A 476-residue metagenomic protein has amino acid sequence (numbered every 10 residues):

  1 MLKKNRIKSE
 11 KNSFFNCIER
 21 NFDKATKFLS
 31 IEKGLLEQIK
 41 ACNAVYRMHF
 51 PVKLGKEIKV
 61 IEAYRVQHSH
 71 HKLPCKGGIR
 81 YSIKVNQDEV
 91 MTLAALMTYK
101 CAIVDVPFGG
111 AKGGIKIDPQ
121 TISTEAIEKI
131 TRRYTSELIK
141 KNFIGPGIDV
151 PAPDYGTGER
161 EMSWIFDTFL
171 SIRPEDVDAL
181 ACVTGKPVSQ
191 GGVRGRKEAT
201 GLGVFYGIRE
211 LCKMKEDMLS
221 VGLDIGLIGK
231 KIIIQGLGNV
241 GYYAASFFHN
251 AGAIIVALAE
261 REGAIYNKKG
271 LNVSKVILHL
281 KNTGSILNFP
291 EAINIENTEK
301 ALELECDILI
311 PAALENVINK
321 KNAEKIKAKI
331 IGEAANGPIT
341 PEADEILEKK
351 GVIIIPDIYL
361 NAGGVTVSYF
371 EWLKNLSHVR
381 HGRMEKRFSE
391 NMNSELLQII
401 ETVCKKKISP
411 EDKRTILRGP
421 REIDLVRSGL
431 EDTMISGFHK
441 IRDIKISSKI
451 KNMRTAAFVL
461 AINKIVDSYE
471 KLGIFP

Functional and structural regions predicted by a protein language model:
L2-S13, L211-C212, K329-P476: Adenosine-phosphate binding glycine-rich loop
N5-R47: Short, Gly/Pro- and small/polar-rich lid/capping loops
S13, C17-R20, N43, V85-D88 (+20 more regions): Conserved active-site and cofactor/substrate-binding residues in soluble primary-metabolism enzymes
R47-S123: Glycine-rich, N-terminal phosphate-binding loop and its surrounding beta-alpha-beta segment
S82, A102-I228: Glycine/serine-rich phosphate-binding loop and adjoining beta1-alpha1 elements at the start of nucleotide-handling
G191-E305: Glycine-rich phosphate/diphosphate-binding loop of Rossmann-like nucleotide-binding domains
G263-I354, Y359: Rossmann-like adenosine-cofactor binding region
